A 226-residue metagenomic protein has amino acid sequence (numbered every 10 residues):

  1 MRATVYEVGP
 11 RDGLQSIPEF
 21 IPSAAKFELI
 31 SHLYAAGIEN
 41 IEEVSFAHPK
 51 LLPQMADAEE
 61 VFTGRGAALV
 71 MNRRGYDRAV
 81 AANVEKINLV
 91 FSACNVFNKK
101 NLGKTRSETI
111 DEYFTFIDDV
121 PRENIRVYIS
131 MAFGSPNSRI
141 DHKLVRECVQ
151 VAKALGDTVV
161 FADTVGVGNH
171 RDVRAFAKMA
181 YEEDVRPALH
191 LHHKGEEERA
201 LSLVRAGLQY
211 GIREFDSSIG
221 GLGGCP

Functional and structural regions predicted by a protein language model:
V5-F27, G66-R73, N98-K104, S130-K143 (+1 more regions): Active-site mouth loops of central-metabolism enzymes
Y6-V8, E85-C94, R126-I129, G211-I219: Non-cysteine beta-strand/loop elements that form the S-adenosyl-L-methionine
S23-Y34, I38-R65, V70-R78, N83: Glycine-rich, positively charged N-terminal anion/phosphate-binding segment
E39-F62, F91-T105, M131-N137, V160-R171 (+1 more regions): Glycine-rich, proline-tolerant flexible connector loops at the mouths of alpha/beta enzymes
L51-M71, S107-R126, D172-L189: Alpha-helix-loop-beta-strand connector modules within alpha/beta enzyme cores
N72-N83, K143, E196-Y210: Catalytic cores of alpha/beta
C94-Q150, A154-D163: Conserved anion-binding
T164-P226: Catalytic alpha/beta core domains of metabolic enzymes, predominantly
